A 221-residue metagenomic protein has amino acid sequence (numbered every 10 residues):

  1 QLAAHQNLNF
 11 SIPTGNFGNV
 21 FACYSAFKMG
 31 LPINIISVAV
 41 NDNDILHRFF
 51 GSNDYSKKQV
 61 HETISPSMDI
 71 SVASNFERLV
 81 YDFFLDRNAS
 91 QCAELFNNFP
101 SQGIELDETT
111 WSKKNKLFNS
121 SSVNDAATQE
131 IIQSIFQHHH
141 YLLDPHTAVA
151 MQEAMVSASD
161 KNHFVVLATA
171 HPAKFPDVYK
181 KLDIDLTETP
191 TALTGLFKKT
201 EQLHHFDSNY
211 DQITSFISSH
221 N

Functional and structural regions predicted by a protein language model:
Q1-N221: PLP-dependent amino-acid enzyme catalytic core
